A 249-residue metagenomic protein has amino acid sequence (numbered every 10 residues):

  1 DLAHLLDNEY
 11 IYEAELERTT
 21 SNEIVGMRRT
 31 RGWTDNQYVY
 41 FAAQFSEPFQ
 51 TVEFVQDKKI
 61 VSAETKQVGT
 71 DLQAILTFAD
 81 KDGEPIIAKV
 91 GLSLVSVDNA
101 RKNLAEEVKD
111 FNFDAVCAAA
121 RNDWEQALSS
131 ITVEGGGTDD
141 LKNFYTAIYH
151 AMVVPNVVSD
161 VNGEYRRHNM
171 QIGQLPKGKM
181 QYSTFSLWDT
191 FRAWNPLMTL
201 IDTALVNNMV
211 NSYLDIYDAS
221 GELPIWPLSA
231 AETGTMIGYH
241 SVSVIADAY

Functional and structural regions predicted by a protein language model:
D1-Y182, D215: Beta-sandwich/jelly-roll carbohydrate-recognition scaffolds of carbohydrate-active enzymes
L5-N8, S96-D98, V154, W194-N195 (+3 more regions): Flexible loop/turn segments at secondary-structure boundaries
R18, E23-G32, R192, P196-L197 (+3 more regions): Short, hydrophobic/aromatic alpha-helical segments in well-folded domains
N99-R101, V157-G163, P196-T199, N207-V210 (+1 more regions): Short, solvent-exposed loop/turn and secondary-structure capping segments
A119, D123, D139-T146, R192 (+4 more regions): Extracytoplasmic/secreted proteins, especially bacterial periplasmic and envelope-associated proteins
D139-D140, M180-D189, T233-S241: Secondary-structure capping and boundary motifs in well-ordered enzyme cores
T146-S159, S183-V206, S243-Y249: Alpha-helical support elements that line or immediately flank enzyme active sites and cofactor-binding pockets
Y165-N169, G173-L175, A204-A248: Helix-terminus loop motifs that line ligand-binding clefts
